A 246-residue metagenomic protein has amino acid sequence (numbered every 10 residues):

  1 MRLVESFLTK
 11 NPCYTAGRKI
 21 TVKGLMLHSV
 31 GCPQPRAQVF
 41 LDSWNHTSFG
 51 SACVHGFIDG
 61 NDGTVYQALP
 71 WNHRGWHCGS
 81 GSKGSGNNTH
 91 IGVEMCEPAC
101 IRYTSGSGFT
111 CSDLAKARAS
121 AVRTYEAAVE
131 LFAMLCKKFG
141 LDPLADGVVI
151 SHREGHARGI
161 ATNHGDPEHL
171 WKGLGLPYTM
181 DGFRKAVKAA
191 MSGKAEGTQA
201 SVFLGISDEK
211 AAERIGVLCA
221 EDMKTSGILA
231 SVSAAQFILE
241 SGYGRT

Functional and structural regions predicted by a protein language model:
M1-N11, T198-L239, Y243: Export/targeting segments at the very N-terminus of extracytoplasmic proteins
M1-N87: N-terminal catalytic cores of peptidoglycan-degrading enzymes
L3-L8, R18-K19, P98-T198: Basic/polar, cationic surfaces and motifs that engage anionic cell-wall and phosphate/carboxylate ligands
S29-G31, G60-D62, N72, E97-A99 (+3 more regions): Short, flexible loop/turn elements at secondary-structure junctions
C53, R123-M134, G182, K210 (+4 more regions): Extracytoplasmic/secreted proteins, especially bacterial periplasmic and envelope-associated proteins
P70, A133-L141, K188, S192 (+2 more regions): Sec-exported extracytoplasmic/periplasmic mature domains
G84-G106: Short coil-to-beta-strand
